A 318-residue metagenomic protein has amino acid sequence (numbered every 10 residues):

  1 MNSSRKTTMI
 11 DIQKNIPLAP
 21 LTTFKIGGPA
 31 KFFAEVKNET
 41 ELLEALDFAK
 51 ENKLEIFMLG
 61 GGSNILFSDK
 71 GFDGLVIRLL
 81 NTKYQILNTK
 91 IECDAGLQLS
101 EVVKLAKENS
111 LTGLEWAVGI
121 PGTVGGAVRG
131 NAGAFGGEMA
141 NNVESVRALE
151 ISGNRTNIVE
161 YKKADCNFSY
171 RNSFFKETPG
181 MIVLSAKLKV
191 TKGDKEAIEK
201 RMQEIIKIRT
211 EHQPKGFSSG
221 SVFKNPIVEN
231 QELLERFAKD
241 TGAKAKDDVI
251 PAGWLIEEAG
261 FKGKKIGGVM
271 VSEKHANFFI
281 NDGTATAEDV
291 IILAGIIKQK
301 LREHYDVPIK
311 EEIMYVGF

Functional and structural regions predicted by a protein language model:
M1-I10, L79-K90, E150-K163: Short, basic, low-complexity termini and linkers enriched in Ser/Thr/Gly/Pro that act as targeting/leader peptides
I10-F135: Anion-binding (especially nucleotide phosphate/pyrophosphate-binding) glycine-rich loop and adjoining beta-alpha core
Q13, P20-T23, I65, I158-I292 (+1 more regions): Phosphate/pyrophosphate- and phosphate-bearing ligand-binding catalytic cores of soluble enzymes
F33, E92, S145-R147, S185-K187: Beta-strand secondary-structure signal
F48, L293-I296, K300: Structural preference for long, well-ordered alpha-helical segments within the folded cores of structured domains
K83-I86, V146-A148, F223, I313: A structural signal for short hydrophobic beta-strand segments in well-ordered beta-sheet cores
R129-A134, N141-A148, E160-F174: Active-site glycine-rich loop that binds ribose-phosphate moieties when present
